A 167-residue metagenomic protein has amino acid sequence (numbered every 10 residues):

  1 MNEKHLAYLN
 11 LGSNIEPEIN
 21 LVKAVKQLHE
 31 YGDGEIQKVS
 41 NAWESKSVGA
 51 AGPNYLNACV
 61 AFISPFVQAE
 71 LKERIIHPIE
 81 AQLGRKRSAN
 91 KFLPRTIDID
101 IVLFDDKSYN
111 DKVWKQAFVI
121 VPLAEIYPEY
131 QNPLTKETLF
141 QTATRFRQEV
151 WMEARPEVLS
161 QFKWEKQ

Functional and structural regions predicted by a protein language model:
M1-N2, K112: Short, flexible hinge/linker loops that cap or flank conserved catalytic cores
E3-Y8: Extreme N-terminal starter segment of soluble prokaryotic enzymes
L11-S13, V60-F66, L103-D105: Short beta-strand-to-loop capping motifs
N14, V39, V60, D100 (+1 more regions): Residue-level signal for inorganic ion chemistry
E16-I19: Short N-terminal binding/cap micro-motifs at the start of the first secondary-structure element
L21-L28, L71-I79: Short amphipathic alpha-helices in soluble, non-transmembrane regions that often serve as interface/regulatory elements
K23-Q68: Short, surface-exposed acidic-centric catalytic microdomains
V48-N54, F66, E73, P78-Q167: Flexible, gly/pro- and Lys/Arg-enriched active-site loops
